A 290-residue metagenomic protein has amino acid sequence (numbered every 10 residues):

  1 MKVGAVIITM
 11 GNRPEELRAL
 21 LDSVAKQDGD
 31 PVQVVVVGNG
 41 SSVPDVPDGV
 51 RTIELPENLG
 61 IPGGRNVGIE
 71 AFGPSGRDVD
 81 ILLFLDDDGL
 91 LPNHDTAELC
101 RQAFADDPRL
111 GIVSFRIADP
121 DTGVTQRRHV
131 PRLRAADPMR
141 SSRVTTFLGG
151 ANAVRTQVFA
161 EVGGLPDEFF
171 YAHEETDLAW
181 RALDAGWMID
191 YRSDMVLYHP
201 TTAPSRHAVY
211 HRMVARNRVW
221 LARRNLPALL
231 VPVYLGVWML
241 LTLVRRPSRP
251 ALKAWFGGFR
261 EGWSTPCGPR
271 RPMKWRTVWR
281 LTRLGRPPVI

Functional and structural regions predicted by a protein language model:
M1-S23: N-proximal low-complexity "stem/linker" segments adjacent to membrane-targeting elements
D22-P31: Short, acidic, metal-binding catalytic loop of nucleotide-sugar glycosyltransferases
L55-S75: Glycine-rich, basic loop-to-helix element that forms the pyrophosphate-binding segment of sugar-nucleotide handling
R77-L90: Short beta-strand-to-loop acidic/aromatic patch adjacent to the donor-nucleotide binding site
L90-Q126: Conserved donor NDP-sugar-binding/catalytic core segment of glycosyltransferases
D119, A136-V154, T176, R206: A recurrent flexible, glycine/aromatic-enriched loop bordering the glycosyltransferase active site that acts as
T146-V154, V158-G163, E168-V196: A short, conserved alpha-helix in the catalytic core of glycosyltransferases
M213, A228-I290: Non-catalytic, C-terminal membrane-associated alpha-helical segments of glycosyltransferases
